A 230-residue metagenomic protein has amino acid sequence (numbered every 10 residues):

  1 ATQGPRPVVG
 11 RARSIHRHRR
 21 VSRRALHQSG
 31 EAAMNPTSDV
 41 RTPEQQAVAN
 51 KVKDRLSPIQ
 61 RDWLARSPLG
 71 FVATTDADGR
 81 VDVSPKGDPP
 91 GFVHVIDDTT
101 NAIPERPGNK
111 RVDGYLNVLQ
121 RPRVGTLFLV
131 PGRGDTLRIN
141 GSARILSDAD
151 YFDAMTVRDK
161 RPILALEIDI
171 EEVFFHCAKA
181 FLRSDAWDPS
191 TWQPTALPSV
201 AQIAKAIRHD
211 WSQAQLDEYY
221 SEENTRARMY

Functional and structural regions predicted by a protein language model:
P5, R11, I15-Y230: Binding-site signature for planar aromatic cofactors or substrates
